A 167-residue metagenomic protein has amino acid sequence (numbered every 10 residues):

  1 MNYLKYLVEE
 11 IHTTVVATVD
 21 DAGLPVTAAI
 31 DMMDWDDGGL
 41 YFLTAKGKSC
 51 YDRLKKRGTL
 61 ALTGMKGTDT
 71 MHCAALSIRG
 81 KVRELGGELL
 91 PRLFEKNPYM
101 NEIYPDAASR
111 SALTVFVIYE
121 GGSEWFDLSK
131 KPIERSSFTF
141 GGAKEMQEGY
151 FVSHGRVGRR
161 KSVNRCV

Functional and structural regions predicted by a protein language model:
M1-D21, A143-E145, G149, S162-V167: Extreme N-terminal tail/first-helix region
M1-N2, G47-K48, Y99-E102: Charged, amphipathic alpha-helical segments
E10-H12, V26-A28, S109-A112, Y119: Short, basic and Ser/Thr-rich N-terminal targeting/leader segments
H12-K46, L54, L60-K66, C73-I78: Short beta-strand segments
K46-G47, G121: A generic "binding-loop/recognition-motif" signal
K48-C50, D69, K131-I133: Short, surface-exposed beta-strand-loop junctions and turns on beta-sheet-rich folds
R53-E120: Short, structured beta-strand-loop surface elements
D106-V167: C-terminal edge-of-domain segments
